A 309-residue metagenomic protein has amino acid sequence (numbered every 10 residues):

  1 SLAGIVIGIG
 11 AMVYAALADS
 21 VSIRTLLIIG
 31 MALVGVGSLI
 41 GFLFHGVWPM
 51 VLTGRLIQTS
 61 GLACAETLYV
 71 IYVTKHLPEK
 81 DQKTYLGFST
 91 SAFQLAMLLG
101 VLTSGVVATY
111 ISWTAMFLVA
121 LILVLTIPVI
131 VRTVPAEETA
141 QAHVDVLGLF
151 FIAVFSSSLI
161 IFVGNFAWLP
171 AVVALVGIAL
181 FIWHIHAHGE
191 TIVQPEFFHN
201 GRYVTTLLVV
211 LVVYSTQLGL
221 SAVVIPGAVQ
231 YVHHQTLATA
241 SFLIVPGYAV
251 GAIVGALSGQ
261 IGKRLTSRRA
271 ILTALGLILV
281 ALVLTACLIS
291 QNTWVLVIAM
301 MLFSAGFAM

Functional and structural regions predicted by a protein language model:
S1-L2, G54, Y85, S89 (+3 more regions): Hydrophobic positions within alpha-helical transmembrane segments of Major Facilitator Superfamily-type secondary
L2-I7, F93, F242-G251: Transmembrane alpha-helical segments of major facilitator superfamily
I7, A11-Q141: Helix-loop-helix hairpins in multi-pass membrane proteins, especially solute transporters
R24, I192-M309: 12-transmembrane solute porter fold
R24-I29, Q82-A92, Q141-F150, F197-R202 (+1 more regions): Cytoplasmic-side transmembrane-helix entry/capping segments in multi-pass membrane proteins
L33-I40, L123-I130, G177-L180, I253 (+1 more regions): Transmembrane-helix signature of multi-pass solute transporters
V36-H45, I111, R132-P135, F166 (+5 more regions): Helix-loop junctions at the membrane-solvent interface of multi-pass transporters, primarily the C-terminal
W113-L208: Hydrophobic transmembrane-helix bundles of small-molecule transporters
